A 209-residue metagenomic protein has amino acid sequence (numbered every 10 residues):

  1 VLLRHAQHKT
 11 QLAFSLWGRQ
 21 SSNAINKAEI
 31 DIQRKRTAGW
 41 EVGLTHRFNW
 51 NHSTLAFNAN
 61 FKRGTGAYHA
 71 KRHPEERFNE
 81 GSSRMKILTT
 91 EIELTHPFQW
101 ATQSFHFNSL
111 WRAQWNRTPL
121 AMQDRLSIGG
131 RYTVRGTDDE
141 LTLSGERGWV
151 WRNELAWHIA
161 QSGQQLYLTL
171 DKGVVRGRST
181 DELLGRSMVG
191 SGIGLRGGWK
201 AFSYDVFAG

Functional and structural regions predicted by a protein language model:
V1-A6: Outer-membrane beta-barrel initiation region
T10: Catalytic-site microenvironment of enzymes that process N-acetyl-hexosamine-containing cell-wall polysaccharides
Q20-K172, R176-R178: C-terminal outer-membrane beta-barrel translocator/porin domains of Gram-negative envelope proteins and their
R152-E154, D181, M188-R196: Short glycine-rich, acidic/polar surface loops and turns
L168-G173, L184-G190: Small/polar glycine-rich anion-binding or flexible loop at a beta-alpha turn
R186, W199-G209: Predominantly the C-terminal beta-signal and adjacent terminal strand-loop region of outer-membrane beta-barrel
